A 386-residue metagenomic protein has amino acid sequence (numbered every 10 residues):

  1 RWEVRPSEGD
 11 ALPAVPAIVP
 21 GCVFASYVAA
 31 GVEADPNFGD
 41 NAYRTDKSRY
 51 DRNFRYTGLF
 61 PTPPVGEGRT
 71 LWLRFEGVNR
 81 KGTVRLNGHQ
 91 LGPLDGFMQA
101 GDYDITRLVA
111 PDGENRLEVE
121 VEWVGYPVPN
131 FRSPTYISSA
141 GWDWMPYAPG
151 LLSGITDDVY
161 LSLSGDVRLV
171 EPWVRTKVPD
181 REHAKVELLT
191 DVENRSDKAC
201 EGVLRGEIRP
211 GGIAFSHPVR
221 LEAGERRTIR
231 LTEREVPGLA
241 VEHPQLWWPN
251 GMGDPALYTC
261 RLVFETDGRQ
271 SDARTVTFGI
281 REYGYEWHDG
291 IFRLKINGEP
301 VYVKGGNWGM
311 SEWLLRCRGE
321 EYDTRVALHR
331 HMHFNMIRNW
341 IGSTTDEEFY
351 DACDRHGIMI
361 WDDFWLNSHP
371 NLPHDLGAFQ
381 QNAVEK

Functional and structural regions predicted by a protein language model:
R1-W340, T344, A352-H356, E385: Secreted/periplasmic carbohydrate-active enzymes, especially glycoside hydrolases
I337-E347, H369-L372, L376-A378: Acidic-and-aromatic substrate-binding clefts and catalytic sites of carbohydrate-active enzymes
I360-D362: Hydrophobic residues in well-ordered beta-strands that form the structural core
F364-L366: Active-site loop/turn elements of alpha/beta-hydrolase fold enzymes, especially the short glycine-/histidine-rich
F379-K386: An active-site-proximal structural segment forming one wall of the substrate-binding cleft that immediately precedes
